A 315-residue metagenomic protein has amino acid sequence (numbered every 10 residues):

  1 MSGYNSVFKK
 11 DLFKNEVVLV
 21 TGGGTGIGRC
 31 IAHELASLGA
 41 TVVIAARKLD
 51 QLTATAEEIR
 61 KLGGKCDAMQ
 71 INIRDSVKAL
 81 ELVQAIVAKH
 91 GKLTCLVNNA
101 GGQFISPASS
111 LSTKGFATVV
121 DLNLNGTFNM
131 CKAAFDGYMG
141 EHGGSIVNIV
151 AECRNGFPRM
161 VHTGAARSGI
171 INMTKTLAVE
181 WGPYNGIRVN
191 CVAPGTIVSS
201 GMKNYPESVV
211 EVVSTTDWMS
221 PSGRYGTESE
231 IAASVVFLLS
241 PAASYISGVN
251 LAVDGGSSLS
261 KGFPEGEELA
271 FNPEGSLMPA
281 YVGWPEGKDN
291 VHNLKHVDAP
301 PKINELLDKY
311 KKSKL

Functional and structural regions predicted by a protein language model:
V17, G22-T25: Conserved glycine-rich cofactor-binding loop
V97, P183-R188, I246-G248: Short, small/polar-rich loop/turn modules that mediate ligand/substrate recognition or access, typified
P107-A108, S112-V120, T216: Substrate-binding pocket helix/loop in short-chain dehydrogenase/reductase
D136, V179-P183, S244: Alpha-helical segment proximal to the catalytic Tyr-Lys
V147-G169, T174-P183, T196-I197, S257: Catalytic loop of short-chain dehydrogenase/reductase
Y184, C191, G195-M219, K261-V291 (+2 more regions): A glycine/serine/threonine-rich, flexible loop-to-helix segment that serves as the NAD(P) cofactor-binding "lid"
R224-V253, S258-L259: C-terminal substrate-recognition "lid" of short-chain dehydrogenase/reductases
